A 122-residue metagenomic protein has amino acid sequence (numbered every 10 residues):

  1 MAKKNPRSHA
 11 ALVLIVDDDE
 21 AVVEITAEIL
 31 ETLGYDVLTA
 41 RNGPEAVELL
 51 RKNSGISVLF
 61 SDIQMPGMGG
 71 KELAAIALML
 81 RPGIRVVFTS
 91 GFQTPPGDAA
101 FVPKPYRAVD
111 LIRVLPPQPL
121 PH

Functional and structural regions predicted by a protein language model:
M1-L14, E24-A27, E31, A75 (+5 more regions): Non-catalytic signal-transmission and effector/linker regions of two-component phosphorelay proteins
D17: Conserved acidic carboxylate
E20, R41-E45, V109: Acidic phosphotransfer microenvironment of two-component signaling modules
T39-V58: Acidic, metal-coordinating helix/loop segments flanking the phosphotransfer/catalytic sites of two-component signaling
R41-E45, M68-L73: Acidic catalytic/metal-coordinating carboxylates
D62: Active-site residues of response regulator receiver
M65: Receiver (REC) domain active-site loop signature in two-component systems and cognate sites in sensor histidine kinases
V87-T89: Hydrophobic/aromatic residues positioned on beta-strands within the core alpha/beta folds
